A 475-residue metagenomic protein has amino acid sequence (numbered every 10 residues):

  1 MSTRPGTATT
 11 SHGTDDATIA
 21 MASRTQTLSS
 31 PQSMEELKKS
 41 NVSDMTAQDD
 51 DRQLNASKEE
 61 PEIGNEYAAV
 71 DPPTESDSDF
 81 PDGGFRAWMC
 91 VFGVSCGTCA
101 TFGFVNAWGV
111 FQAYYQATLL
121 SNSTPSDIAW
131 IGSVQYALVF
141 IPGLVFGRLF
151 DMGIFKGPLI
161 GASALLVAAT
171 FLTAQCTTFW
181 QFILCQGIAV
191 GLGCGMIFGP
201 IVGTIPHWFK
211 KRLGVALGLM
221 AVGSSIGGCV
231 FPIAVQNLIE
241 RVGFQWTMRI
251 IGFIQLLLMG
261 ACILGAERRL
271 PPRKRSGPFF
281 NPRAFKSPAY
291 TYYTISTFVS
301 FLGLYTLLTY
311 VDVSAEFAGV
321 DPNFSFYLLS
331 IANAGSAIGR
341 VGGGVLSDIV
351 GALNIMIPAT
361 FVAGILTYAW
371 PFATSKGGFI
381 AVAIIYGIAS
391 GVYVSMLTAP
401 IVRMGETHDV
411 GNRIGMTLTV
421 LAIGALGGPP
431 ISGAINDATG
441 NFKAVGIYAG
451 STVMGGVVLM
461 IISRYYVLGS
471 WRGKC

Functional and structural regions predicted by a protein language model:
M1-G84, Y466-C475: Intrinsically disordered, low-complexity terminal tails of fungal membrane proteins
S95, C99-A100, L166-T170, W180-M196 (+4 more regions): Hydrophobic core of transmembrane alpha-helices in multi-pass small-molecule transporters, especially MFS/SLC-type
A100, F104-Y115, S287-V345, I349-L353 (+2 more regions): Extracytoplasmic gate region of multi-pass secondary transporters
Y115, G187, C194-F209, A216-L217 (+2 more regions): Intracellular juxtamembrane helix-capping segments at the cytosolic ends of symmetry-related transmembrane helices
Y115-Q116, L149-F150, V230-G243, A315-E316 (+2 more regions): Interfacial helix-cap and linker-helix signal at transmembrane-aqueous boundaries of multi-pass secondary transporters
I141-Q181, S347: Conserved MFS/SLC helix-loop-helix module at the cytosolic interface between two early adjacent transmembrane helices
A318-V320, F324, S330-S336, R340 (+2 more regions): C-terminal transmembrane helical hairpin of 12-TM major facilitator-type secondary transporters
M404-F442, Y448-A449: A late C-terminal transmembrane helix in Major Facilitator Superfamily
